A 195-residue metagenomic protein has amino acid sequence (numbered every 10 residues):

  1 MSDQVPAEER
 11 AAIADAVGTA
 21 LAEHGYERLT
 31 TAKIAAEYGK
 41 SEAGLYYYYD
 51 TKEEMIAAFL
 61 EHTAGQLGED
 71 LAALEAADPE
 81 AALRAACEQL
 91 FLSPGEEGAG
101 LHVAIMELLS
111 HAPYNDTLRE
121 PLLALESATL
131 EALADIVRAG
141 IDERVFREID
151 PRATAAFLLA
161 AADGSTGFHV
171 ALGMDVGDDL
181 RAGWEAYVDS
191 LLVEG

Functional and structural regions predicted by a protein language model:
M1-A7, R147: N-terminal intrinsically disordered/low-complexity leader segments
E9, K52, F59, T63 (+6 more regions): Hydrophobic/aromatic residues within well-ordered alpha-helical segments
E9-A12, A16-A58: Helix-turn-helix
A12, A16-E23, Q66-L74, A104 (+2 more regions): Solvent-exposed, amphipathic alpha-helical segments
D50-E54, A58, G65, G95-E96 (+5 more regions): Residues in soluble alpha-helical coiled-coils and helical-bundle/repeat scaffolds
A58, E69-A104, T154-L158, R181: Hydrophobic alpha-helical connector segments
E88-D135: Short secondary-structure transition hinges
T117-S127, I141-V188: Hydrophobic/aromatic-rich alpha-helical bundle segments in the mid-to-C-terminal region
